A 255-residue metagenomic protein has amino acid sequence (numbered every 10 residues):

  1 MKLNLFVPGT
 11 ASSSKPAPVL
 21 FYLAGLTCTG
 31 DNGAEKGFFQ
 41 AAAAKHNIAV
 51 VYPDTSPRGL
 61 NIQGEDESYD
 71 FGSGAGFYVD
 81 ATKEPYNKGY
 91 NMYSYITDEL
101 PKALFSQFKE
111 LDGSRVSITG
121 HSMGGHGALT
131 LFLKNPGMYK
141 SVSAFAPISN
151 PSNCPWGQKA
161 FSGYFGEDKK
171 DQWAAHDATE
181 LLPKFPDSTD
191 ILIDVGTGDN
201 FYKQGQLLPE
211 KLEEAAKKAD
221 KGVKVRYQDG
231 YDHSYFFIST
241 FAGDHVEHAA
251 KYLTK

Functional and structural regions predicted by a protein language model:
M1-K255: Non-catalytic cap/lid and distal C-terminal segments of serine-dependent acyl enzymes
